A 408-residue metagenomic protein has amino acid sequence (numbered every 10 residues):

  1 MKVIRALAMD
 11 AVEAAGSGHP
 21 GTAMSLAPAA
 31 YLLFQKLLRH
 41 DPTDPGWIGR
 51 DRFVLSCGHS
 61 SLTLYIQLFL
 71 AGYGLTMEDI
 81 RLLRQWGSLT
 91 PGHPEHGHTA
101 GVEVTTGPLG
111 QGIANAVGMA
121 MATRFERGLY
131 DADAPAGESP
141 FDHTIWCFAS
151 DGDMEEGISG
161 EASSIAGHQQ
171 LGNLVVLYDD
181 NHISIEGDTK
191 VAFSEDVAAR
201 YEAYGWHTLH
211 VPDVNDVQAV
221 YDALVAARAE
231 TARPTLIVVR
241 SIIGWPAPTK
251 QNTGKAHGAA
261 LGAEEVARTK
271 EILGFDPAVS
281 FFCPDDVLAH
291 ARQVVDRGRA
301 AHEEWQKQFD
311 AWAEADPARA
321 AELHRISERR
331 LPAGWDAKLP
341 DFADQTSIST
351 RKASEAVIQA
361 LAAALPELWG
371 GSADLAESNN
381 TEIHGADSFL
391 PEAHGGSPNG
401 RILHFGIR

Functional and structural regions predicted by a protein language model:
V3-S17, D179-N181: N-terminal capping segment at the start of a domain
T22-L26, S60, D216-V220: Short, conserved alpha-helical segments within structured domains
S25-Q169, A373, N380-I383, I407-R408: Cofactor-binding active-site loop characterized by glycine-rich and histidine/acidic residues
A29, T269, V295-G298, H302 (+2 more regions): Polyanionic/metal-chelating signatures
P42-T43, H98, T105-Q293: Glycine-rich ThDP/TPP pyrophosphate-binding loop and its adjacent helix/strand module within ThDP-dependent enzymes
H59, S241-G244, L375-A376: Short glycine-rich anion-binding loops that position phosphate/pyrophosphate groups of nucleotides and phosphorylated
E303, K307-R408: Non-catalytic terminal/interface segments that mediate subunit docking, oligomerization, and allosteric communication
